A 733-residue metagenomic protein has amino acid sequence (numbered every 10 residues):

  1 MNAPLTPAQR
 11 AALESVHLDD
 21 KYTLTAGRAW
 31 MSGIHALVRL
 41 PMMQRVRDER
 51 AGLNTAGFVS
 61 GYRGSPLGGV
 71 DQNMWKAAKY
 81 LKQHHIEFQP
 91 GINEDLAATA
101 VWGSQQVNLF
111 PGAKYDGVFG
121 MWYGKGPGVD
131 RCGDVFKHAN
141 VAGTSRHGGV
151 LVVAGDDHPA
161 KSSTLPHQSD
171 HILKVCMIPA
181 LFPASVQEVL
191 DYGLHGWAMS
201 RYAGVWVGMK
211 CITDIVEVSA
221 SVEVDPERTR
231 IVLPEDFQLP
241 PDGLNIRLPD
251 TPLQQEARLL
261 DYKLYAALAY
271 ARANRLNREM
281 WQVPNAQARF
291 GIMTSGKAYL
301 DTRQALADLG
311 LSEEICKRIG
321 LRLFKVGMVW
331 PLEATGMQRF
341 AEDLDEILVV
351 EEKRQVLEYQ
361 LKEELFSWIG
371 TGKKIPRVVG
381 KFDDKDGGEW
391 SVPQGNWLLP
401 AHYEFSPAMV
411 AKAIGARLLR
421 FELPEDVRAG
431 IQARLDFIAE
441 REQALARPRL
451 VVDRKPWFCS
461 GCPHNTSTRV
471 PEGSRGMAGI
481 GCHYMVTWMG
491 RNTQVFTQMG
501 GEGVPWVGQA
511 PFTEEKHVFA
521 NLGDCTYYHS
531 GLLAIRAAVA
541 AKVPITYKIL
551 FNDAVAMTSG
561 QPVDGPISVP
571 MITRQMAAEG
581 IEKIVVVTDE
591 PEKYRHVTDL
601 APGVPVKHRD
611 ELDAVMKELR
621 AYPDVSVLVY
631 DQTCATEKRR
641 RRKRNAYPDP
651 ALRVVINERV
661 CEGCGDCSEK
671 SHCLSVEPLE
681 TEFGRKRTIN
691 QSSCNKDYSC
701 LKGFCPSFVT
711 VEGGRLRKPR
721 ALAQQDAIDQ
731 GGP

Functional and structural regions predicted by a protein language model:
M1-V186, I212-D214, P284-A288, M293 (+1 more regions): Thiamine diphosphate
N2-L40, Q44, P183-F458, I480 (+1 more regions): Flexible, low-complexity linker and terminal segments
P41-V46, Q72, A100-V107, C132-A139 (+7 more regions): Short alpha-helical segments and helix-capping/turn motifs at coil-helix boundaries
M74-K79, Q105-Q106, F136-V141, H167-D170 (+9 more regions): Short, solvent-exposed amphipathic alpha-helical segments in soluble enzyme and RNA/protein-processing domains
K79-I92, V141-V153, I231-L244, K542-L550 (+1 more regions): A glycine-rich helix N-cap at a beta->alpha junction
D95-A97, G128-D130, D157-A160, V189 (+8 more regions): Short gly/pro/ser/thr-enriched loop/turn and capping motifs at secondary-structure boundaries
H138-R146, H158-V175, E363-G380, Q498 (+5 more regions): Flexible glycine/proline-rich, aromatic-decorated loop/lid segments
V486-V625: Thiamine diphosphate
